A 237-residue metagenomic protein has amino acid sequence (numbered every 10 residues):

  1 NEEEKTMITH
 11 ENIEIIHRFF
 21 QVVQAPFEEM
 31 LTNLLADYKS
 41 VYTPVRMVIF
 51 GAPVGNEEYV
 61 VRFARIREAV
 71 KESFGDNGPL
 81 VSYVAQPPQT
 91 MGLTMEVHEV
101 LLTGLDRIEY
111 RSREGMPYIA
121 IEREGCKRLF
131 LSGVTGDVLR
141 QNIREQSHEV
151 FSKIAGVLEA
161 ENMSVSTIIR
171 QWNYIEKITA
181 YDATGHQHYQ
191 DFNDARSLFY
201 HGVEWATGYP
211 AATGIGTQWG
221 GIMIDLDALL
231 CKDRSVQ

Functional and structural regions predicted by a protein language model:
N1-Q237: Short, polar/acidic, helix-capping and beta-turn segments at strand->helix junctions that line the mouths
